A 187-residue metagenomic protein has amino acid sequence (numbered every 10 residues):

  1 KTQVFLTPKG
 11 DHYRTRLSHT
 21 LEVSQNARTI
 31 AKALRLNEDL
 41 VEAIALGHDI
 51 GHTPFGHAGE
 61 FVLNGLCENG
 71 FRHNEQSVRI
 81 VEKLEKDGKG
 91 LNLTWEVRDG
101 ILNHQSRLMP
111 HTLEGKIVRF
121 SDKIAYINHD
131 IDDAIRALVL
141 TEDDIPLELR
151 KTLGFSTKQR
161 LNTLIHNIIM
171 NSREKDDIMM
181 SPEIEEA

Functional and structural regions predicted by a protein language model:
K1-R16, T20, S24-I30, R35-E38 (+1 more regions): Histidine-centered, transition-metal-coordinating active-site segments
R28-I30, D49-H52: A short acidic, glycine/proline-enriched capping/turn motif at secondary-structure boundaries, especially helix N-cap
D39, A43, G56-F71, R136-L138: Post-HEXXH active-site segment of zinc metalloproteases
E42-G47, F120: Short alpha-helix carrying the canonical HExxH Zn2+-binding catalytic motif
L46-I50, Q105: Acidic, glycine-rich active-site loops and adjacent beta-strand->loop/helix elements that engage anionic groups
G51-F55, A125: Short active-site segment of divalent metal-dependent hydrolases/proteases that encodes the spacing between
